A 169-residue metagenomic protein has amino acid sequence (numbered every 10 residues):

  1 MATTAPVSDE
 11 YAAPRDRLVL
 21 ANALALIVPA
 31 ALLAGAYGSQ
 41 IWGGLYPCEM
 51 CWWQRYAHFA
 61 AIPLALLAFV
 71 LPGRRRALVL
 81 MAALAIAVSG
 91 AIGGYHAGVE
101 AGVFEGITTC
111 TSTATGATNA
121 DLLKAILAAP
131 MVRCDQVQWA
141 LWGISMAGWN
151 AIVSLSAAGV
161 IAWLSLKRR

Functional and structural regions predicted by a protein language model:
M1-L18: Short, Lys/Arg-rich, polar N-terminal cytosolic tail immediately upstream of the first transmembrane signal-anchor
R15-I27, L67-G90, G159-V160: Interfacial segments of alpha-helical transmembrane regions
P29-Y46, A65-A68, A125: Immediate flanking context of iron-sulfur cluster ligation sites
A31-Q40, V88-V103, A120: C-terminal TM-helix exit segments that contain a strictly Trp-centered aromatic cap at the helix terminus
L45-R55, T108-T111: Non-cytosolic membrane-interface motifs at loop->transmembrane helix junctions
M50-A60, W142-L155: Membrane-interface loop-to-helix entry segments
A101-A147: Extracytosolic (periplasmic/ER-lumenal) interhelical loops and adjacent juxtamembrane/interface segments of multi-pass
W163-R169: Membrane-interface capping segments at transmembrane-helix boundaries
